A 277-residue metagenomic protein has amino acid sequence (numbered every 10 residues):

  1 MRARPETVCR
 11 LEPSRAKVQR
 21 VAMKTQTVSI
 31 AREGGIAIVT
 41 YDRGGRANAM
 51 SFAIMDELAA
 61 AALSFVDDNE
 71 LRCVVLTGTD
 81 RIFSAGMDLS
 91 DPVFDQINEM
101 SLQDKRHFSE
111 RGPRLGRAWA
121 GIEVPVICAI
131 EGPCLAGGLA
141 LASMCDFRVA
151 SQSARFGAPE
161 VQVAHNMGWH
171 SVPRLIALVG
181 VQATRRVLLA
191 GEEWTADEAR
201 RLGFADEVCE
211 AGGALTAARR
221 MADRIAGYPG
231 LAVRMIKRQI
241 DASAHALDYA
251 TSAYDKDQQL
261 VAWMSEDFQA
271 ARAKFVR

Functional and structural regions predicted by a protein language model:
L11-P13, K17-T79: Conserved CoA-thioester-binding segment of acyl-CoA-metabolizing enzymes
P13-G34, G191, T195-D197, G212 (+2 more regions): C-terminal alpha-helix plus adjacent terminal tail
V39, R43, E57-L58, L76 (+5 more regions): Terminal peptide-recognition signature
A61, R111-I122: Catalytic-core regions built around general acid/base machinery
G78-L115, A164, L247: Glycine- (often His-adjacent) and acidic-residue-rich active-site loop that binds/positions the CoA thioester
D80-A85, C134-A136, I240-S243: Short, active-site-adjacent cap segments at secondary-structure transitions
R117-L231: Crotonase-fold acyl-CoA enzyme core
